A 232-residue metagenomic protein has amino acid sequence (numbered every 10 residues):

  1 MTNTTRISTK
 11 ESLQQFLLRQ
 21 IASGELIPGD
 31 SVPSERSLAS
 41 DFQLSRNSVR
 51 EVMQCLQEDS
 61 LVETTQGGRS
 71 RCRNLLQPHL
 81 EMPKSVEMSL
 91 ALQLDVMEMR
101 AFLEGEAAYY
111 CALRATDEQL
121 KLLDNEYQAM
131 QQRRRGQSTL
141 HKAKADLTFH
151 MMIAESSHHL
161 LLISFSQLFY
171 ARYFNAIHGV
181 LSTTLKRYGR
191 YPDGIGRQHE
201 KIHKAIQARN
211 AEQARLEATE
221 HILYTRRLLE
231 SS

Functional and structural regions predicted by a protein language model:
M1-Y109, L113: Short linear motifs at protein or domain termini
L17, M130, K201-I202: Generic hydrophobic alpha-helical segments
Q20, G24, H79, M130 (+3 more regions): A short secondary-structure junction motif
N74, S157-H158, I202: Ligand-binding loop in jelly-roll beta-barrel domains
Q77, M82, L90, E118 (+5 more regions): Inter-domain helical "communication" segments and dimerization helices that couple sensory or membrane-embedded modules
M99-V180, Q213-Y224: Conserved amphipathic alpha-helical segments that form helical-bundle/coiled-coil interaction surfaces
Y191-K201, R215-S232: C-terminal-biased regions
Q207-A208: Well-ordered alpha/beta subsegment
